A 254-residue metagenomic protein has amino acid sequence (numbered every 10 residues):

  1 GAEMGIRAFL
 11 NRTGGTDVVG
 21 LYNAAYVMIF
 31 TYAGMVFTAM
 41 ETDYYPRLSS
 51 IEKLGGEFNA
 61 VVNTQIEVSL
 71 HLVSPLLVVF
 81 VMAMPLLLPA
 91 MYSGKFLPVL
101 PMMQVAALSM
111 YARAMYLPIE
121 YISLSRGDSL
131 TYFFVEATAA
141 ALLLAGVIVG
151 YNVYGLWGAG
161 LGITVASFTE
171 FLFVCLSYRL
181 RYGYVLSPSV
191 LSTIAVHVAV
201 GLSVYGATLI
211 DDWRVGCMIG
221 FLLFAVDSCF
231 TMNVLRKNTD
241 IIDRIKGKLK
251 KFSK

Functional and structural regions predicted by a protein language model:
A2-L10, G14, Y44-Y45, A83-L88 (+1 more regions): Hydrophobic/aromatic end-of-helix segments at the C-terminal termini of transmembrane alpha-helices
E3, Y26, T38-E41, M82 (+3 more regions): Short runs within selected transmembrane alpha-helices of multi-pass transporters and secretion channels
F9-F30, L97-P101: Interfacial/gating helices of multi-pass transporter permease domains
N11-R12, S50-I51, P89-A90, S125 (+3 more regions): Transmembrane helix-loop junction
A25, I29-V73, E120-S125: Helix-loop junctions and terminal segments of transmembrane helices in multi-pass membrane transport/translocation
V36, M40, N59-R113, L144-V153 (+1 more regions): Alpha-helical transmembrane segments of multi-pass membrane transport and lipid-handling proteins
A137-L143, L191-Y205: Hydrophobic membrane-spanning alpha-helices of multi-pass integral membrane proteins
Y205-K254: Membrane-proximal transmembrane or re-entrant/amphipathic helices at the cytosolic face
